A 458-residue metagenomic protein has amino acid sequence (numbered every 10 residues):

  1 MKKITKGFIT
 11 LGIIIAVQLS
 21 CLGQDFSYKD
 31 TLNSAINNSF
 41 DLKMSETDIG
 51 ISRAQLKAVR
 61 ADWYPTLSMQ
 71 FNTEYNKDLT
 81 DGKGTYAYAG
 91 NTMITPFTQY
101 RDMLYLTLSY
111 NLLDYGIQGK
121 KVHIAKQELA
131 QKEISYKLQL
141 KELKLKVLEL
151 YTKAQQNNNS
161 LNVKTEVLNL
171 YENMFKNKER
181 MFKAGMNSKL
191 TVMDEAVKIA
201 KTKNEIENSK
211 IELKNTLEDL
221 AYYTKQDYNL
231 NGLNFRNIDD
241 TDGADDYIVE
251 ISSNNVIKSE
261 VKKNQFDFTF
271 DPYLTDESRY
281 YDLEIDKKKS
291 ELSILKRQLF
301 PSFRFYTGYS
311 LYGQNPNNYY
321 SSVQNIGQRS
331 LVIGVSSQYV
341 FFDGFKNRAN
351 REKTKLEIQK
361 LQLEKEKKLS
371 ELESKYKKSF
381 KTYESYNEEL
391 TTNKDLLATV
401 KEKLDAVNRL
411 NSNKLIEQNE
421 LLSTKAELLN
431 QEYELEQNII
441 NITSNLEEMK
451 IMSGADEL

Functional and structural regions predicted by a protein language model:
M1-I9: Bacterial N-terminal signal peptides that target proteins for export
K3, F26, D30, E142-L274 (+5 more regions): Periplasmic alpha-helical coiled-coil/stalk elements that build and connect Gram-negative outer-membrane
I9-S20: Bacterial N-terminal signal peptides
L22-D78, L112, T224-E291, F300 (+1 more regions): Bacterial Sec-pathway N-terminal export signals of envelope proteins
Q24-E149, F303-T307, R348, I358: Short flexible linkers and secondary-structure junctions
K43-T47, R60-A61, T98, L112-L140 (+5 more regions): Sec/SRP-type N-terminal targeting helices
Q70-Y110, T241-K258, Y306-Y339: Small/polar, glycine/serine/threonine/aspartate-rich low-complexity segments that form flexible
M174-V192, E402-L422: Alpha-helical hairpins and coiled-coil heptad-repeat segments
